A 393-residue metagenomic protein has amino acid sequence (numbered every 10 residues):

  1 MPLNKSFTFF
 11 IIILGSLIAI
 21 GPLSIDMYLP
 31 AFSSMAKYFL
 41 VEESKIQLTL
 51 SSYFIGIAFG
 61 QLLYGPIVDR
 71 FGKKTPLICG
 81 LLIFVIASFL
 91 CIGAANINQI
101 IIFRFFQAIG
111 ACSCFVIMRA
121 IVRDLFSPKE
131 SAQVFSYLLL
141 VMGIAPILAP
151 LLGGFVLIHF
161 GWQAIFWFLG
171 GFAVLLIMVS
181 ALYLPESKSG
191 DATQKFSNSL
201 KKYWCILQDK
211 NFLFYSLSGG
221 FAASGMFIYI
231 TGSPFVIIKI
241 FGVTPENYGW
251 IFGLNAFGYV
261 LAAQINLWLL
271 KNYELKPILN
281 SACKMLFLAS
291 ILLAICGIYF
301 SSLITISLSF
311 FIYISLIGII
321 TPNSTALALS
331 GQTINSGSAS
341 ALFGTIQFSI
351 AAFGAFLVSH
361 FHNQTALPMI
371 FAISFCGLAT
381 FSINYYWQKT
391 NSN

Functional and structural regions predicted by a protein language model:
P2-L3, P185-S216: Juxtamembrane intracellular "pre-TM" segments in multi-pass secondary transporters
L40, G72, G93-Q99, G110 (+2 more regions): Helix-breaking motifs and short loop linkers at transmembrane-helix boundaries and internal kinks in secondary membrane
F59-N98: Conserved MFS/SLC helix-loop-helix module at the cytosolic interface between two early adjacent transmembrane helices
I83, A87-L90, N98-F106, I304-I312: Paired small-residue
Q99, S136-L182: Helix-loop-helix hairpin linking two adjacent transmembrane segments in secondary transporters
F103-I144: Cytoplasmic helix-loop-helix junction between adjacent transmembrane helices in 12-TM secondary transporters
P277-T321: C-terminal transmembrane helical hairpin of 12-TM major facilitator-type secondary transporters
L327-T365, A372-I373: A late C-terminal transmembrane helix in Major Facilitator Superfamily
